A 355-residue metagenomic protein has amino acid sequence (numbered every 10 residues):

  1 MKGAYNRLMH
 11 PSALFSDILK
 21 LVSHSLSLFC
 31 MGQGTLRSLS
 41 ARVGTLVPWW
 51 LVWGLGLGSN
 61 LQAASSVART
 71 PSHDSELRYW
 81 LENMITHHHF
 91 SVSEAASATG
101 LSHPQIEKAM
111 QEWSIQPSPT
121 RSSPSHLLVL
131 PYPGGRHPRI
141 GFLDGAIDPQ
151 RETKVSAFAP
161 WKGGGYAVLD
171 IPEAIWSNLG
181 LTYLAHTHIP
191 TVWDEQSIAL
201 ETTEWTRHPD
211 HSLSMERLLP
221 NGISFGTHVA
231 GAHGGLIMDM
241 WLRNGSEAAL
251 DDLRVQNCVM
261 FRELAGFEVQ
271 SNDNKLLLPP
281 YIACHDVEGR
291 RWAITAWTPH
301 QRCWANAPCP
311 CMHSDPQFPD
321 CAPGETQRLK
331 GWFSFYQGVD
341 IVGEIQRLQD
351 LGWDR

Functional and structural regions predicted by a protein language model:
D74-H89: Short, amphipathic alpha-helical "recognition" segments used to contact nucleic acids or chromatin
G100-K108: Short, basic interhelical loop/turn and adjoining N-cap of the next helix at nucleic-acid- or acidic-partner-contacting
E107-S122: Short, solvent-exposed alpha-helical "recognition" segments
P124-T191, S214, G235, G338: Beta-strand-rich N-terminal accessory domains
I140, T153-V155, A159-P160, P172 (+3 more regions): A contiguous, surface-exposed recognition patch within enzymatic or periplasmic domains that forms
H188-A199, W205-H208, L218, G289-R355: Beta-strand-rich recognition/accessory modules
R207-A232: Low-complexity, acidic Ser/Thr/Pro/Gly-rich terminal tails and inter-domain linkers that flank the onset of structured
A230-S271: Acidic (Asp/Glu-rich), glycine- and aromatic
